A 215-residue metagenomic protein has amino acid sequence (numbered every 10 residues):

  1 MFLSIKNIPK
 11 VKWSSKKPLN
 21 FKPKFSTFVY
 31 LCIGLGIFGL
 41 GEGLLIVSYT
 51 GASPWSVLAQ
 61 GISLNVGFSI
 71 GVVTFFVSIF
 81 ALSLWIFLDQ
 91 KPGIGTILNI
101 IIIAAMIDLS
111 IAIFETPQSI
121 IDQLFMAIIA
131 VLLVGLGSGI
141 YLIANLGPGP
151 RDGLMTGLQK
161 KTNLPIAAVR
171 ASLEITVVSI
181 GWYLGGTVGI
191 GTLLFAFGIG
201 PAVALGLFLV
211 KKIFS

Functional and structural regions predicted by a protein language model:
M1-S215: Core subunits and conserved enzymes of cellular information-processing and envelope-translocation systems across
